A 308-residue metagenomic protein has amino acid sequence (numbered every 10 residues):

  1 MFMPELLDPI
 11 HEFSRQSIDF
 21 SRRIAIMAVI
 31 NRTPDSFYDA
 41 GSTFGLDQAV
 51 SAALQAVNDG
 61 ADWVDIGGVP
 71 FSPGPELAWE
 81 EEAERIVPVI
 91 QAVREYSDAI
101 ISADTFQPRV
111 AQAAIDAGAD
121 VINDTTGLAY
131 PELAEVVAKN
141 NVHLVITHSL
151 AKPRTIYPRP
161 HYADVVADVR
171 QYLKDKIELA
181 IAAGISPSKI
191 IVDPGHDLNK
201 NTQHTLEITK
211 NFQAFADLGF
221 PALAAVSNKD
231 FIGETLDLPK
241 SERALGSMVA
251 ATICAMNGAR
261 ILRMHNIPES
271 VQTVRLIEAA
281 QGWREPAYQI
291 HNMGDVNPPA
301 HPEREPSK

Functional and structural regions predicted by a protein language model:
F2-L7, S14, Y38-A52, F71-A92 (+5 more regions): Active-site-adjacent loop and "lid" segments of alpha/beta metabolic enzymes
D19, I24-D47: N-terminal binding-site loop/beta-alpha segment at the start of enzyme catalytic domains that lines or forms
R23-A25, D65-G67, R94, A99-I101: Short, conserved structural micro-motifs that define repeat-unit consensus positions and nucleotide-binding loops
I24-M27, H143, K189, P221: Structural motif
M27, A61, I100, D120 (+1 more regions): Hydrophobic "anchor" residues on beta-strands that sit immediately upstream of conserved functional sites
S51-G67, N257: Catalytic domains of carbohydrate-active enzymes, especially glycoside hydrolases
V57-N58, K176-K189: Phosphate/pyrophosphate-binding loops at sites that engage ATP/ADP/AMP, CoA/4′-phosphopantetheine, polyphosphate
